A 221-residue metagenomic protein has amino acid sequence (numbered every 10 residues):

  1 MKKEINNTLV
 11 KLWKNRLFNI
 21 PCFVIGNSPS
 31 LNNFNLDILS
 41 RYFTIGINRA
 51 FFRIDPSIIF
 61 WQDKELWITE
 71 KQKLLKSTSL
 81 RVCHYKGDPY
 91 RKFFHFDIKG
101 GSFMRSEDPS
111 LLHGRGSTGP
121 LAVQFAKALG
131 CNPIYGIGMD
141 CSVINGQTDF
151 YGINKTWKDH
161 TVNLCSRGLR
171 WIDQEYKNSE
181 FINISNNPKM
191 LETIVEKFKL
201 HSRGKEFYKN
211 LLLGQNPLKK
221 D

Functional and structural regions predicted by a protein language model:
M1-D221: Metal-ion/cofactor- or nucleotide/acyl-coenzyme-handling active-site neighborhoods
